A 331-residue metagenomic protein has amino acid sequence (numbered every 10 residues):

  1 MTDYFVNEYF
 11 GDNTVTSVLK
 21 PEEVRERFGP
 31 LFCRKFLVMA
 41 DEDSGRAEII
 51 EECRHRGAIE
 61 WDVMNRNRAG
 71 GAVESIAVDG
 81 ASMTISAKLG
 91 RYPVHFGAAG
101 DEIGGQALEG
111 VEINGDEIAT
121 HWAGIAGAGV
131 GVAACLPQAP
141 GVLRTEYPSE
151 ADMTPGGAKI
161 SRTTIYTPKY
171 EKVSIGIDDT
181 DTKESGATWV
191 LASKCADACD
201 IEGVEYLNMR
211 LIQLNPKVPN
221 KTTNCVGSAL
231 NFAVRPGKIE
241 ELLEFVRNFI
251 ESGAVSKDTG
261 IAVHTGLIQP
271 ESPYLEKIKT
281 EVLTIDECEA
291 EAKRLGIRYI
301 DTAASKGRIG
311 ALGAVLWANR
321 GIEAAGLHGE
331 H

Functional and structural regions predicted by a protein language model:
T2-H331: Conserved mixed alpha/beta catalytic, RNA-binding, or beta-rich assembly cores of soluble enzyme, regulatory
